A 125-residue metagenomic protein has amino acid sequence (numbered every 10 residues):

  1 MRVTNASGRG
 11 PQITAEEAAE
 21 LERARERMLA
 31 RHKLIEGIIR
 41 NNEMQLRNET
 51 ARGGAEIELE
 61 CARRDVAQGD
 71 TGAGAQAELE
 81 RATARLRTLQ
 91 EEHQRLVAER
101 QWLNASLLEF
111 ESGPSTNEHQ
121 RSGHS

Functional and structural regions predicted by a protein language model:
M1, G10, H32-E36, G54 (+3 more regions): Low-complexity, intrinsically disordered short peptide segments enriched in small/polar/basic residues
R2-E16, A105-S125: Short, charged, intrinsically disordered terminal tails
S7, R27, K33, D65 (+4 more regions): Compositionally biased non-globular segments, especially hydrophobic aliphatic-rich helices of signal peptides
R9-E56, L86: Short, charge/polar-rich alpha-helical segments
L21, L46-R85: Short E/K-rich amphipathic alpha-helical oligomerization segments
Q45, E78-E111: Amphipathic alpha-helical coiled-coil segments
R47, G53-G54, E60, A67 (+5 more regions): Alpha-helical coiled-coil oligomerization motifs
